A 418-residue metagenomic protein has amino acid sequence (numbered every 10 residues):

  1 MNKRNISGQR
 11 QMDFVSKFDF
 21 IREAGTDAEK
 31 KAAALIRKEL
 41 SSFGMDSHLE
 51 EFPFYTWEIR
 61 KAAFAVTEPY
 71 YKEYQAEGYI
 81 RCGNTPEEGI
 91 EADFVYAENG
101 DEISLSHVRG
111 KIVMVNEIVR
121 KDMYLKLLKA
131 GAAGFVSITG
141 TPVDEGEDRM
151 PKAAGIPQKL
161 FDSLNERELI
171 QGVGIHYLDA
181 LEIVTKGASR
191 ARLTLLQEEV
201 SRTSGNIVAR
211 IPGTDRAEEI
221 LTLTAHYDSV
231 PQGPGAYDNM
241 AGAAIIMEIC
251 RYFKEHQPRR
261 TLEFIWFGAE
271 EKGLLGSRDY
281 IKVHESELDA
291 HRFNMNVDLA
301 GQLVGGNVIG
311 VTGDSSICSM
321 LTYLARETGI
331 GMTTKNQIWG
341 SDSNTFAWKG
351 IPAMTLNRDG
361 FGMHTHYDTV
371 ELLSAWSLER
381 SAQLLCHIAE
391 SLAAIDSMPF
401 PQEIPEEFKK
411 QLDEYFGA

Functional and structural regions predicted by a protein language model:
M1-N5, D19-D27, T85, Y96 (+7 more regions): Second-shell loop/turn segments in exported
R4-G8, D13-R109: Noncatalytic luminal/extracellular "stalk/propeptide" segments of secretory-pathway proteins
S7-D27, R37-S47, H107, K111-E117 (+4 more regions): Catalytic-core environment of secreted peptidases
L49, I112-V115, G134-S137, G172-G174 (+8 more regions): Structural recognition of the beta-strand scaffold that forms the well-ordered cores of secreted hydrolase catalytic
Y74-N165, L169, M332: Extracellular/luminal Protease-associated
A76-E102, I156-A236, E248-R251, E255 (+1 more regions): Soluble metallo-hydrolase cores and metallopeptidase-like ectodomains found primarily in the secretory/periplasmic
R251, G362-A418: His/Asp/Glu-rich mid-to-C-terminal helical/loop segments that flank catalytic regions of hydrolases
F267-F361, H366: Metal-dependent peptidase/peptidase-like ectodomains
